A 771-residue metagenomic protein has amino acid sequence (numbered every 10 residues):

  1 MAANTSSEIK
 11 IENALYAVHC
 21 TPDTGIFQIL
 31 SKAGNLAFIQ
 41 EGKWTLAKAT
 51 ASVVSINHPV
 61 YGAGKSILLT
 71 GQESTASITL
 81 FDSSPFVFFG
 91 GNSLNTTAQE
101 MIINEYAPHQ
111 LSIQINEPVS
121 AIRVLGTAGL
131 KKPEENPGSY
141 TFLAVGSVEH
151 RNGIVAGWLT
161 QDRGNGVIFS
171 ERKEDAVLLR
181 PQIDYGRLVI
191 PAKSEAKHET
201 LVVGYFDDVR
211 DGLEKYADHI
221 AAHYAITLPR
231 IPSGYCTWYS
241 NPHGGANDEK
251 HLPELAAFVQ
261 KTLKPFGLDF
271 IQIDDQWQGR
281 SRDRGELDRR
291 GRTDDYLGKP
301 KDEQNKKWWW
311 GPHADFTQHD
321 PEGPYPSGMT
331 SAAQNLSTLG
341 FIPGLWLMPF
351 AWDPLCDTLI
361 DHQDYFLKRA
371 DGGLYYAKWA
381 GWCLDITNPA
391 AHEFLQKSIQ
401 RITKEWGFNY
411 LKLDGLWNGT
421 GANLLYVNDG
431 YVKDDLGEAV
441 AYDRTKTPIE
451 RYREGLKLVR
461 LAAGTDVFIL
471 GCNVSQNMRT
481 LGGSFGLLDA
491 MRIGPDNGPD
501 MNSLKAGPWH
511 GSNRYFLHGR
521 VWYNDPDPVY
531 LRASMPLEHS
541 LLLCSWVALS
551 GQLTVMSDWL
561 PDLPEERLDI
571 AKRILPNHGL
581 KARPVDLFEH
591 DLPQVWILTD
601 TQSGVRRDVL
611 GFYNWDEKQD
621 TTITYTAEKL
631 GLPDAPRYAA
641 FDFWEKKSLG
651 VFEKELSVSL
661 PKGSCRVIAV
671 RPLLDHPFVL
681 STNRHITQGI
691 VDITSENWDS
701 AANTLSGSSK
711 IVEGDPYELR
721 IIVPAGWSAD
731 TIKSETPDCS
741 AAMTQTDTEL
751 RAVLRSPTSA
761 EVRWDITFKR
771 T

Functional and structural regions predicted by a protein language model:
A3-Y16, C20, L30-S31, L36-T70 (+1 more regions): Polysaccharide-binding surfaces and accessory modules of carbohydrate-active proteins
E12, S83, Y106, T141-I231 (+1 more regions): Beta-strand-rich recognition/accessory modules
V87, V148-H150, V547-S550, V555-S557 (+3 more regions): Carbohydrate-binding surface patches
Q110-I122, E628-E645, I722-P737: Solvent-exposed beta-hairpin/edge-strand motifs
I168-L179, A635-E655, T731-V753: Solvent-exposed beta-strand/loop surfaces of large extracellular or lumenal domains
I231-Q400, W406-Y410, L416-Y431: Aromatic-lined carbohydrate-binding/catalytic grooves of carbohydrate-active enzymes
L359-E393, K397, K446-E565, E589: Glycan-recognition surfaces
F652-I690, T746-T771: C-terminal beta-strand-rich structural cap/linker in extracellular carbohydrate-active enzymes
